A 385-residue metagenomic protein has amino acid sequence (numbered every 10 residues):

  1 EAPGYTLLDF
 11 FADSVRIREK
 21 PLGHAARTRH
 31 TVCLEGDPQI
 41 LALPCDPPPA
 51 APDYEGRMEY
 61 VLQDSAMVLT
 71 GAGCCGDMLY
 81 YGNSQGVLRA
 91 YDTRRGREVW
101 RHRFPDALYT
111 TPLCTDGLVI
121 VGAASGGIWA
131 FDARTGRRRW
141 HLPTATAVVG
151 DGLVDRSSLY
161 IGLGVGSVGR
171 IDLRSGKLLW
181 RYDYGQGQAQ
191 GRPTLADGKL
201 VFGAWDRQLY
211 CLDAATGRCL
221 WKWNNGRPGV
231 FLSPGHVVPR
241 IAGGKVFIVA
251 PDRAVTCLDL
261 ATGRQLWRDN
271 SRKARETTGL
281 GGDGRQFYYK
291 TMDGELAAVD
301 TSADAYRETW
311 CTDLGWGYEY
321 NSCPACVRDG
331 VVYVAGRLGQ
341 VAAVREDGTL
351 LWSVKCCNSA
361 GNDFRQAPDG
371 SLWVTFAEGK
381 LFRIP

Functional and structural regions predicted by a protein language model:
E1-P48: Binuclear metal-dependent phosphoesterase catalytic core
F11, D92-G96, D132-G136, D172-G176 (+5 more regions): Short loop/turn segments that connect beta-strands within beta-propeller blades
P49-G73, W100-T115, A124, R138-D155 (+7 more regions): Extracytoplasmic beta-rich repeat domains
S84, R89-T93: Beta-propeller domains
